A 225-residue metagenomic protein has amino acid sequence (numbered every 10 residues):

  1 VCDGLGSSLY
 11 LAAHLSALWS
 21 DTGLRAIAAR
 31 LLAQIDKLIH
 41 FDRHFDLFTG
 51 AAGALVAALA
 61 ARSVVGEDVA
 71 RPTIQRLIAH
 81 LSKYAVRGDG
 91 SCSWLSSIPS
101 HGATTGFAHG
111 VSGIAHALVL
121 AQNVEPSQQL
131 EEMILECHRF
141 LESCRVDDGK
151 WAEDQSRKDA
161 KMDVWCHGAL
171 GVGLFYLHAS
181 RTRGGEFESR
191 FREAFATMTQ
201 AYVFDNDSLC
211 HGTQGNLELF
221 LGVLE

Functional and structural regions predicted by a protein language model:
V1-E225: Glycan-recognition and catalytic cores of secretory/periplasmic carbohydrate-active enzymes
